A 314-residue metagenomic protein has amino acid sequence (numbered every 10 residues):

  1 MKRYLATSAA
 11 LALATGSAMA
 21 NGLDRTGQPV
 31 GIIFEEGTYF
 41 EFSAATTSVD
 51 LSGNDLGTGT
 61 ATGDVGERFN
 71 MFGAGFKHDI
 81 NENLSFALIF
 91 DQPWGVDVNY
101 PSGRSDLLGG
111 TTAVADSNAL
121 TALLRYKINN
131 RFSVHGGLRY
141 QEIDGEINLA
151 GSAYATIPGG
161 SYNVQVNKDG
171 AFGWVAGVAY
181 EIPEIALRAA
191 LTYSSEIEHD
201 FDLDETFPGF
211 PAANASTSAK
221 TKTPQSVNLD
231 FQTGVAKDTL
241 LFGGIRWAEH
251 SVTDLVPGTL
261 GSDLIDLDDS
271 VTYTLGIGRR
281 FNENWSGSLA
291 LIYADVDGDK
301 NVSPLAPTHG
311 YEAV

Functional and structural regions predicted by a protein language model:
Y4-A45, V49, E184-A186, E196-I197: Outer-membrane beta-barrel biogenesis signature
A6, A61-G63: Residue-level detector of transmembrane insertion/anchoring sites
N21-L23, G53-A61, N70-G73, D79-V314: Outer-membrane beta-barrel porins/channels
P29-E36, D64-R68, G75-D79: Short secondary-structure boundary/capping segments within folded domains
